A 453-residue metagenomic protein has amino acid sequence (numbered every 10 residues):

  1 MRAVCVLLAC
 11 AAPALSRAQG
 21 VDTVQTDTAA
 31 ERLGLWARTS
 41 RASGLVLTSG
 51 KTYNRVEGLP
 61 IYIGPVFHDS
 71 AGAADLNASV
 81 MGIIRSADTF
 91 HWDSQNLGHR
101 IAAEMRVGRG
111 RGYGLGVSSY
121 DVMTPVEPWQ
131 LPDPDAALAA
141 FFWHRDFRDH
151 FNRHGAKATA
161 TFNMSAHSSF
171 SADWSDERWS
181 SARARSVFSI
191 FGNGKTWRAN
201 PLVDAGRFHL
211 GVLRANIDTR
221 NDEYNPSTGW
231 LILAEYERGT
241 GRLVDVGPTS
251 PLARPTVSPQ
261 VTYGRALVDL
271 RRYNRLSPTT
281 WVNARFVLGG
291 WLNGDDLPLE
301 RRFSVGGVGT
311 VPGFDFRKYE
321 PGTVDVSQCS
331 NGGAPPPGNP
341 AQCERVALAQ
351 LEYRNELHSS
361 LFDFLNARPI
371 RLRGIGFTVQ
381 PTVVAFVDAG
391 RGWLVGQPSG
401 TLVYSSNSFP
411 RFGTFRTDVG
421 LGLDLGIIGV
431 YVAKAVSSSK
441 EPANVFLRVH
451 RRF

Functional and structural regions predicted by a protein language model:
M1-A3: Positively charged n-region of N-terminal signal peptides that target proteins for export
C5-R17: Hydrophobic h-region of N-terminal signal peptides that target proteins for export in Gram-negative bacteria
Q19-Q95, I101, R109, S119 (+9 more regions): Outer-membrane beta-barrel initiation region
Q25-E31, A37-R41, H91-W92, L115-T159 (+4 more regions): C-terminal outer-membrane beta-barrel translocator/porin domains of Gram-negative envelope proteins and their
V212-A215, G420-L421, L425-I427, E441-F453: Outer-membrane beta-barrel "beta-signal"
S258, P335-Q342, S399, S405-T414 (+1 more regions): Short, contiguous acidic/charged loop-to-helix segments that flank catalytic cores in large enzymes
V387-N407: C-terminal beta-signal and adjacent terminal beta-strands/loops of Gram-negative outer-membrane beta-barrel proteins
